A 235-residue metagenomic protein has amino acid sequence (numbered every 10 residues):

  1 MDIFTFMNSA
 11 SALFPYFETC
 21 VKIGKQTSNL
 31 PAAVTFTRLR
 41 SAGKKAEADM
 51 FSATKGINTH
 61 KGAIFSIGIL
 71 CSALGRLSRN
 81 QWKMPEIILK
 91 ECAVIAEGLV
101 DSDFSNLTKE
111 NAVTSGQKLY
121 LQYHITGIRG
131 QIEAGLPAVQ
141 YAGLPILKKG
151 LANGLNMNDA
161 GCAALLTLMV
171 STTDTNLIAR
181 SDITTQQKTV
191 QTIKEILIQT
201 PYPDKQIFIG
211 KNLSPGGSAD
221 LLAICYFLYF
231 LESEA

Functional and structural regions predicted by a protein language model:
M1-A32, F36, R40, L74-Q206 (+1 more regions): Phosphate-rich cofactor/ligand-interacting catalytic cores and adjacent structured alpha/beta frameworks
S9, T35, L39-A42, A46 (+2 more regions): Generic hydrophobic, aliphatic-rich segments that mediate packing or membrane embedding
N29, A33, A53-N58: Short, surface-exposed loop/turn segments at secondary-structure junctions
L39-K55, P201-K211, Y229: Short, hydrophobic/aliphatic alpha-helical segments
R40, A53, T59, F65 (+4 more regions): Generic detector of intrinsically disordered, low-complexity, polar/charged segments
T54-C71, N212-F227: Conserved phosphate/anionic-ligand binding catalytic regions in large, soluble enzymes, centered on
I198-A235: C-terminal appended segment following the main domain
